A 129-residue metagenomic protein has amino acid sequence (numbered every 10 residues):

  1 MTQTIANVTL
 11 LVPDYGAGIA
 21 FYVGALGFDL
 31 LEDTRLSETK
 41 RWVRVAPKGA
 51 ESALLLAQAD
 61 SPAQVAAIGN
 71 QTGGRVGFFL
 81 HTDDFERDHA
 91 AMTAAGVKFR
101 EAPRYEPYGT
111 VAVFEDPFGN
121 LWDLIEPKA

Functional and structural regions predicted by a protein language model:
M1-T9, D29-H81, R87-P117, I125-A129: Vicinal oxygen chelate
Y15, Y22, Y105-Y108: Sequence-level detector for tyrosine residue identity
A17-G18, R87: Short Gly/charged-rich anion-binding patches and loops
G18-V23, M92, G119: Conserved active-site tyrosine of GNAT-family acetyltransferases
